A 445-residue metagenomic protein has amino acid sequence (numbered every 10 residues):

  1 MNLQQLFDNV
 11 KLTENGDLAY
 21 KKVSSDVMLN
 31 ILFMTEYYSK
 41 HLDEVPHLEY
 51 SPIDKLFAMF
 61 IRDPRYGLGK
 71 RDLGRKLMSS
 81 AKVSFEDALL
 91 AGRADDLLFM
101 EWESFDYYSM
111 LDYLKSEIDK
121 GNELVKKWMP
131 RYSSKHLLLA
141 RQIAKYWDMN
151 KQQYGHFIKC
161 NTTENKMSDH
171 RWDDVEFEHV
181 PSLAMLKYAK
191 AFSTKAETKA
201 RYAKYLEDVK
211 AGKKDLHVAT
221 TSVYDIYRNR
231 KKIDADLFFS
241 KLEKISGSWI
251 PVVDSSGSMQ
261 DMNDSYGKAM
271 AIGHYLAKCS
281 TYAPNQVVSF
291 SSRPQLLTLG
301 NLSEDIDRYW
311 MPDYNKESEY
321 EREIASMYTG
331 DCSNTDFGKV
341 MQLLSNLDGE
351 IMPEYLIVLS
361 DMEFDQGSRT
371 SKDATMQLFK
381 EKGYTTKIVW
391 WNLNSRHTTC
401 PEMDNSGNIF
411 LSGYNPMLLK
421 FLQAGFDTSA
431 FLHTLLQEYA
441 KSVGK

Functional and structural regions predicted by a protein language model:
M1-K268, K278-K445: Long lumenal/extracellular ectodomains of secretory and single-pass membrane proteins
